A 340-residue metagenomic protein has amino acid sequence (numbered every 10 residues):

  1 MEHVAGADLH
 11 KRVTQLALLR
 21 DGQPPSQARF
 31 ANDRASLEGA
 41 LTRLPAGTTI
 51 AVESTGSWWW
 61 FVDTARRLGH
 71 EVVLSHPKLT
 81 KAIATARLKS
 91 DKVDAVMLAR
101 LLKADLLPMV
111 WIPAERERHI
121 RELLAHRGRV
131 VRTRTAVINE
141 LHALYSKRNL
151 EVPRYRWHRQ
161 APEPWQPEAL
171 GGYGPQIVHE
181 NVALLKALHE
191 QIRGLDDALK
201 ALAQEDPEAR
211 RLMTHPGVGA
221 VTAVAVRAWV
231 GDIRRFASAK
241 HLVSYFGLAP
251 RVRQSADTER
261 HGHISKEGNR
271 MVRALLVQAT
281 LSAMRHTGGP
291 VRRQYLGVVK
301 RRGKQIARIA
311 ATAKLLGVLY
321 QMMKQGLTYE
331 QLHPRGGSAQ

Functional and structural regions predicted by a protein language model:
M1-Q340: A detector of single, family-specific signature residues that are central to catalytic or substrate-handling motifs
